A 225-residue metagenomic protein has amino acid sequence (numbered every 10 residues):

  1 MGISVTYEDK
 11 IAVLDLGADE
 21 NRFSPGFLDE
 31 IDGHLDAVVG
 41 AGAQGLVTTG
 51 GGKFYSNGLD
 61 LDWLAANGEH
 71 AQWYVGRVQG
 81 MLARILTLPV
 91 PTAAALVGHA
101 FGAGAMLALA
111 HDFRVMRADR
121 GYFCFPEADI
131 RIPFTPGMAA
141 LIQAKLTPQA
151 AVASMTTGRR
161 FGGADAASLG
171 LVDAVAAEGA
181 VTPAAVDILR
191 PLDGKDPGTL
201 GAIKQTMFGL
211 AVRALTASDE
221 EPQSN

Functional and structural regions predicted by a protein language model:
M1-D19, A153-G194, A202-A214, D219-N225: Amphipathic alpha-helical segments at domain termini/boundaries
M1-T49: Conserved CoA-thioester-binding segment of acyl-CoA-metabolizing enzymes
L14, E30-I31, T48, D60 (+4 more regions): Terminal peptide-recognition signature
L28, T48, L61, V78 (+3 more regions): A general structural signal for well-ordered alpha-helical segments in protein cores
H34-A37, R77-P89: Catalytic-core regions built around general acid/base machinery
A43, T49-M81: Glycine- (often His-adjacent) and acidic-residue-rich active-site loop that binds/positions the CoA thioester
K53-S56, F101-G102, M207-L210: Short, active-site-adjacent cap segments at secondary-structure transitions
R84-D196: Crotonase-fold acyl-CoA enzyme core
